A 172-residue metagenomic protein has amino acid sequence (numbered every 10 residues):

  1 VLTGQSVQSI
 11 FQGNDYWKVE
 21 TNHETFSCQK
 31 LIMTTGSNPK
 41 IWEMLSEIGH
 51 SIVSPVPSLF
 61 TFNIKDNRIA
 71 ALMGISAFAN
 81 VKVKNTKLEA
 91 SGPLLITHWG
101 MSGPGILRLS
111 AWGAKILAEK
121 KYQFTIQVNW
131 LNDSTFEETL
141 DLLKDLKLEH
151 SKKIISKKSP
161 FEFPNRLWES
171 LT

Functional and structural regions predicted by a protein language model:
T3, T25, A77-K87: Short, basic, helix/turn surface patches
T3-Q5, T21, S54-V56: Short loop/edge segments at beta-strand edges and connector loops that shape dinucleotide/nucleotide cofactor-binding
T3-Y16: A conserved short coil-to-beta-strand element within the FAD-binding core of flavoproteins
V7, V19, E24-N38, M44-S46 (+1 more regions): Short hydrophobic core segments
S9, N38-K40, G103, G113: Glycine-rich nucleotide phosphate-binding loop and flanking beta-alpha elements of Rossmann-like dinucleotide-binding
I10-Q12, F62-I64, G100, A114: Short secondary-structure boundary/hinge segments and terminal tails
E20, K82-T172: Residue-level recognition of phosphate/Mg2+-coordinating polar/acidic sites in nucleotide-handling active sites
K40-I41, S46-V81: Central beta-strand plus flanking loop segment that forms part of the substrate or channel wall within the catalytic
